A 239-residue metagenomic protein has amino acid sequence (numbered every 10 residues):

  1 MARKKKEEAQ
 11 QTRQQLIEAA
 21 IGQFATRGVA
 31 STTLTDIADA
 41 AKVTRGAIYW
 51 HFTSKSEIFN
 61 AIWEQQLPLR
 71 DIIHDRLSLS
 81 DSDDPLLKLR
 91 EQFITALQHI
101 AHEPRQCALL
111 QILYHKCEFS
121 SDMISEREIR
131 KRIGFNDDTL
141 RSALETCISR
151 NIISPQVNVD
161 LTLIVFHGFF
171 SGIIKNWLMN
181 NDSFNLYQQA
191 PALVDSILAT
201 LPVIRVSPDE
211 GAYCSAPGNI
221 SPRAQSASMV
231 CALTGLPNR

Functional and structural regions predicted by a protein language model:
M1-Q11, S207-R239: N-terminal intrinsically disordered/low-complexity leader segments
M1-R27, S31-V43, S56-E57: Basic, helix-initiating cap at the start of DNA-binding domains
F24, T33-L34, R45, K55 (+3 more regions): Amphipathic alpha-helical segments enriched in hydrophobic/aromatic and basic residues that form the DNA-contacting
A61, D75-Q106, V159-F166, V206-S207 (+1 more regions): Hydrophobic alpha-helical connector segments
D71, D75-R76, D83, L87 (+4 more regions): Amphipathic alpha-helical packing segments from all-alpha helical-bundle domains
K88, A101-R130, D209, Y213-C214: Amphipathic alpha-helical segments used for helix-helix packing
H99-H102, H115, F119, S142 (+3 more regions): Amphipathic C-terminal alpha-helical segment
